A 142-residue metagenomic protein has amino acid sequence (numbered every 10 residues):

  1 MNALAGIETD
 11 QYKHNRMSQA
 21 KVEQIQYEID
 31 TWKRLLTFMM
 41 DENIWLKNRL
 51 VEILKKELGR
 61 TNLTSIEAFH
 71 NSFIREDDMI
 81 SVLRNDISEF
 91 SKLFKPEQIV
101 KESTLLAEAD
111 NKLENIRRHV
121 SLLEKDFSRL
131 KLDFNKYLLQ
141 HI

Functional and structural regions predicted by a protein language model:
N2-I142: Charge-rich amphipathic alpha-helical interaction elements
